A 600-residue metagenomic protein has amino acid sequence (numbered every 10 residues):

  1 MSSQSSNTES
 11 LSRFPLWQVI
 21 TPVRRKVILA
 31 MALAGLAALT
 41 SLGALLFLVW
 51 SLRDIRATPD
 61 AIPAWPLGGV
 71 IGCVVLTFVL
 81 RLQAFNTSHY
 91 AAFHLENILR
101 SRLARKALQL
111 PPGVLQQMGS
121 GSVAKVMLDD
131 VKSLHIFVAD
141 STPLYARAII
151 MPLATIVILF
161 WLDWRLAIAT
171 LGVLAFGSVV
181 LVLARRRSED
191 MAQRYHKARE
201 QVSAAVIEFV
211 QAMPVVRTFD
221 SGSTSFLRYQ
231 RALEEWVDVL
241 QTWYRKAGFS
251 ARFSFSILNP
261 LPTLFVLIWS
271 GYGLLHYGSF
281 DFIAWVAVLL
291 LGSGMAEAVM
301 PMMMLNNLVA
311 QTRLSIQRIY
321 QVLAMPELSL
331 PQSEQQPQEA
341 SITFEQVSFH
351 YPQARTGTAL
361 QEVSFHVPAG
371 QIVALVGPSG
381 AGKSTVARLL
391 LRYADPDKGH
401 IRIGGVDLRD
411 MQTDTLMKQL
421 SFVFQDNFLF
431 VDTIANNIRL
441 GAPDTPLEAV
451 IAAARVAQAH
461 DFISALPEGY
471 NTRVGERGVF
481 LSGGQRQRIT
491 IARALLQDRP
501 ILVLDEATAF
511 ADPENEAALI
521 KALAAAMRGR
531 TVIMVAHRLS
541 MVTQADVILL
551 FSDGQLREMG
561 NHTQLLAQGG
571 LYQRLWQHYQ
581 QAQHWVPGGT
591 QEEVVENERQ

Functional and structural regions predicted by a protein language model:
M1-S41, A61-P66, A84, S88 (+6 more regions): Membrane-integrated ABC transporters
S2, K521, R538, T543-Q600: C-terminal portion of ABC ATPase nucleotide-binding domains
Q18-R25, P112, D129-V138, T142 (+7 more regions): An intracellular "coupling" helix at the cytosolic face of ABC transporter transmembrane type-1 domains
T21-L80, F160-R165, F282: Transmembrane helix-loop-helix hairpins at lipid-water interfaces of multipass membrane proteins, especially the type-1
L39-V49, L76, L144-R185, W243-A287: A hydrophobic transmembrane-helix motif
S101, H400-R402, D410, M417 (+4 more regions): ABC ATPase nucleotide-binding domain helical subdomain, centered on the C-loop/LSGGQ "ABC signature"
S221, R245, M295-V322, P331: Cytosolic ends of transmembrane helices, especially the final helix of ABC transmembrane type-1 domains
L391: Helix-to-loop junction immediately C-terminal to a conserved catalytic motif
